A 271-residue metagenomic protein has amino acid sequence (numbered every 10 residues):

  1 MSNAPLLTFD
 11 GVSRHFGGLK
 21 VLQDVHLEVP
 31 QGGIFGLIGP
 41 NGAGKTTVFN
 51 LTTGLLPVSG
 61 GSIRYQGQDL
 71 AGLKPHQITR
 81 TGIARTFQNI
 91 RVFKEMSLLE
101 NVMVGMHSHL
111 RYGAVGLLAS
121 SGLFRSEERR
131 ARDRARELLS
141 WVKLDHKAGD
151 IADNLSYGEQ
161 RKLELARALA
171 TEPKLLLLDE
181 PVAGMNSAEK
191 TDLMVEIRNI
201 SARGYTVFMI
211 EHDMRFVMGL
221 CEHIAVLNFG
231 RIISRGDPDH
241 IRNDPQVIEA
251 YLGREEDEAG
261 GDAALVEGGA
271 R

Functional and structural regions predicted by a protein language model:
S2-R271: Glycine-rich phosphate-binding loops of nucleotide-dependent enzymes
